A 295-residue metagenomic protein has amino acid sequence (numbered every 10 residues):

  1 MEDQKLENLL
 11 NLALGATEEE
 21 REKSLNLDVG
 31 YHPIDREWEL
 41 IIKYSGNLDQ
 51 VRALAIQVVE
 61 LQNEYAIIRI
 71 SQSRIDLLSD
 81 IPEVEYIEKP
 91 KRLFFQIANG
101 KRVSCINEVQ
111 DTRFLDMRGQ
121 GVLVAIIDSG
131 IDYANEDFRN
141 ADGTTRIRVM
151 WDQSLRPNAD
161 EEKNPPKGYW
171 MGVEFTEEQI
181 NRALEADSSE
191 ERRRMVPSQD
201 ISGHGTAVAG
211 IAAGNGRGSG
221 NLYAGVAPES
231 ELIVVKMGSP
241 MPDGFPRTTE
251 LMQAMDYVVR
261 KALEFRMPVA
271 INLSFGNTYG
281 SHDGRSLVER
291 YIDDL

Functional and structural regions predicted by a protein language model:
M1-I67, Q72-F114, Q120-L123, G143: Autoinhibitory N-terminal propeptides
D76, T206-G210, Q253-D256, R290: Solvent-exposed, polar/charged alpha-helical surfaces in well-ordered, non-transmembrane soluble domains, broadly
I81, I211-N215, G238, A254-K261 (+1 more regions): Generic, well-ordered alpha-helical scaffold segments in large soluble proteins
Y86, A270-N272: Structural preference for beta-strand elements that scaffold enzyme active sites
P90, G238, S274: Conserved residues at the C-terminal ends of beta-strands
T112-T249, R266-P268, G280-G284: Subtilisin-like serine protease catalytic core
R247-F265, L273-G276, R285-Y291: Hydrophobic, small-residue-rich alpha-helical packing segments that form membrane-like cores
S281, I292-L295: Intrinsically disordered, low-complexity regulatory segments
